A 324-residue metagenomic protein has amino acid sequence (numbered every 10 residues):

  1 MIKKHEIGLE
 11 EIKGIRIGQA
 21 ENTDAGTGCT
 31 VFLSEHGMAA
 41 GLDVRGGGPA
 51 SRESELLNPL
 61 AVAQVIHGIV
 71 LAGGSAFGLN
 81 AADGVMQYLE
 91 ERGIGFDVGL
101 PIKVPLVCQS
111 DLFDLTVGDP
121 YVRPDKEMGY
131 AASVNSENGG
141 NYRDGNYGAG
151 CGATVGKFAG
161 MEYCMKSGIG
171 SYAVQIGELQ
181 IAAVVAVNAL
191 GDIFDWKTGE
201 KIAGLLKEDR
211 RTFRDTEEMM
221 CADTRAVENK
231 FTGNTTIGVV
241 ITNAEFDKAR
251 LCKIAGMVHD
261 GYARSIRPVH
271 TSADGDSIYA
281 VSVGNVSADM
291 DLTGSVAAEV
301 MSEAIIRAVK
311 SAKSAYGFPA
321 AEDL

Functional and structural regions predicted by a protein language model:
I2-A76, N80-D83, E91-L324: A structural signal for small-residue-enriched, beta-sheet-centric alpha/beta enzyme cores and oligomeric scaffold folds
Y88: Active-site catalytic microenvironments for nucleophilic, acid-base chemistry
